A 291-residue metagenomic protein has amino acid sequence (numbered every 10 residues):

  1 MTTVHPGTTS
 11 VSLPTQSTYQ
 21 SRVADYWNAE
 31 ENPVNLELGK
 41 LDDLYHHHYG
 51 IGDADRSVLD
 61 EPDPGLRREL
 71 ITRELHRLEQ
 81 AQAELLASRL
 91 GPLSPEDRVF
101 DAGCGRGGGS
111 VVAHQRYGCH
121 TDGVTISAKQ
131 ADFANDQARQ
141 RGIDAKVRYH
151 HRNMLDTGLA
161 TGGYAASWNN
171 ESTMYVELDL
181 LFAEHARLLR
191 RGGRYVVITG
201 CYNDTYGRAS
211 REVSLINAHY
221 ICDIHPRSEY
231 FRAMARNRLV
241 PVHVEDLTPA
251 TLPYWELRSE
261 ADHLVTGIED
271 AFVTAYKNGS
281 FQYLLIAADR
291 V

Functional and structural regions predicted by a protein language model:
T2-H48: N-terminal auxiliary segments of SAM/dcSAM-dependent transferases
D55-P62, H76-D97: Conserved alpha-helix/loop element of class I SAM-dependent methyltransferases that forms part of the SAM/SAH-binding
R98-F100, G109-D156: Class I SAM-dependent methyltransferase SAM/SAH-binding core
L155-S167: A short acidic, Gly/Pro-enriched loop at the edge of an enzyme's catalytic core that lines a small-molecule cofactor
D179-R194: A short glycine-rich, Lys/Arg-flanked "PGG" loop and its adjoining helix->strand segment in the class I
G200-I221: Short, glycine-/aromatic-enriched active-site segment of Class I SAM-dependent methyltransferases
C222-R238: Short alpha-helix
H243-V265: Conserved catalytic loop of SAM-dependent methyltransferase domains
